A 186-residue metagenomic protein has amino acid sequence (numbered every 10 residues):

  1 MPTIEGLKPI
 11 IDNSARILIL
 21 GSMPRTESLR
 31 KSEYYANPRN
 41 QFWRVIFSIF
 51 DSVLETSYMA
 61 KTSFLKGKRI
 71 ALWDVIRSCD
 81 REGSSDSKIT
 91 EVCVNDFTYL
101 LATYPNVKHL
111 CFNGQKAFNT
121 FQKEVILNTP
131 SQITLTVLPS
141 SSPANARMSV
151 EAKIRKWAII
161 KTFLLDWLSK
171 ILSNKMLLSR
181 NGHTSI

Functional and structural regions predicted by a protein language model:
M1-R16, N37-P38, S85-T98, Q122-I186: C-terminal capping/extension of enzyme domains
R16-S22: Short, hydrophobic/glycine-enriched beta-strand segments
S22, D74, P139: Pocket-edge structural micro-motifs
T26-L29, D80-G83, F118-F121, P143-R147: Short catalytic/ligand-binding loop motif for oxyanion handling, primarily in non-cytosolic enzymes, centered on
E27-K88: Short, surface-exposed acidic-centric catalytic microdomains
G67-T120: Internal catalytic-core helix/loop-beta-alpha segment that presents or stabilizes conserved functional determinants
